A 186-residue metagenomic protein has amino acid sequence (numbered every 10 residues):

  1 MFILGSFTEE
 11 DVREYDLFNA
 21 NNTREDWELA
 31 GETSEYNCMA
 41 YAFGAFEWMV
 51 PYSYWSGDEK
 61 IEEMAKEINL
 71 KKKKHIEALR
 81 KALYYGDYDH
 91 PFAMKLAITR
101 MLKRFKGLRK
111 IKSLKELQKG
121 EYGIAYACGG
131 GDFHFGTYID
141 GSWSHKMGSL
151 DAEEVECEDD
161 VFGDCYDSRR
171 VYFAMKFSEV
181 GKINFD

Functional and structural regions predicted by a protein language model:
M1-E32, Y36: N-terminal intrinsically disordered, low-complexity, charge/repeat-rich segments that act as generic
F2, F7, F18, F43-F46 (+8 more regions): Phenylalanine-focused residue identity feature
E10-R13, N22, Y36-C38, F43 (+3 more regions): Alpha-helical structural elements
V12, F46-W48, K60, G131 (+1 more regions): Short linear sequence elements within intrinsically disordered, low-complexity coil regions
E14, D26, A40, P51-S53 (+6 more regions): Intrinsically disordered, low-complexity N-terminal regions enriched in serine/proline/glycine with scattered basic
A30-G57, H75, H90-K95, D132-F135: Active-site nucleophilic cysteine motif
E59-D151: ...with weaker cross-activation on analogous glycine-rich loops/strands in unrelated enzymes
I139-D186: Active-site or metal-binding loop neighborhoods of secreted/extracellular toxin and effector enzymes
